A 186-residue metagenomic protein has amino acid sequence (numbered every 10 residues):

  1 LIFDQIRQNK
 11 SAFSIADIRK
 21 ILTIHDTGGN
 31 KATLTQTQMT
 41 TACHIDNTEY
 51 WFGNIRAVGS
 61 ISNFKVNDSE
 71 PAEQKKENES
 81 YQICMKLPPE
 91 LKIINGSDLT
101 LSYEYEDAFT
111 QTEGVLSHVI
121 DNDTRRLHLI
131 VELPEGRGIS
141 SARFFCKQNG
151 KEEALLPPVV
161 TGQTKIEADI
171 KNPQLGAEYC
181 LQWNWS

Functional and structural regions predicted by a protein language model:
L1-S186: Lumenal/extracellular ectodomains and adaptor appendage modules of the eukaryotic vesicle/secretory system
